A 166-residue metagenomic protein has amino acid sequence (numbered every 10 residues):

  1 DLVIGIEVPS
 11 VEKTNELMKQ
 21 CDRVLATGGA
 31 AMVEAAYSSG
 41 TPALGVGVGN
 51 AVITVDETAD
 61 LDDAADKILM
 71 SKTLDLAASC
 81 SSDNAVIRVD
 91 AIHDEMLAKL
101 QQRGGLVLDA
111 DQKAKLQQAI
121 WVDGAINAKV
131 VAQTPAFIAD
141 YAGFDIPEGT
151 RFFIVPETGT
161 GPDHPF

Functional and structural regions predicted by a protein language model:
D1-E7: PLP-dependent aminotransferase-like
E7, G28, D90: Residues that line or immediately flank small-molecule/substrate-binding pockets and catalytic motifs
S10-K13: Short acidic active-site motifs
E16-L17: Structural alpha-helical scaffold elements that stabilize or flank donor/cofactor-binding regions in carbohydrate
C21: An anion/phosphate-binding loop that grips the pyrophosphate of nucleotide cofactors and donors
V24-A36: Glycine-rich phosphate-binding loop
V33-P162: ALDH superfamily catalytic-core signature
F166: Conserved glycine-rich beta-strand-loop-beta hairpin in the small C-terminal domain of fold type I
